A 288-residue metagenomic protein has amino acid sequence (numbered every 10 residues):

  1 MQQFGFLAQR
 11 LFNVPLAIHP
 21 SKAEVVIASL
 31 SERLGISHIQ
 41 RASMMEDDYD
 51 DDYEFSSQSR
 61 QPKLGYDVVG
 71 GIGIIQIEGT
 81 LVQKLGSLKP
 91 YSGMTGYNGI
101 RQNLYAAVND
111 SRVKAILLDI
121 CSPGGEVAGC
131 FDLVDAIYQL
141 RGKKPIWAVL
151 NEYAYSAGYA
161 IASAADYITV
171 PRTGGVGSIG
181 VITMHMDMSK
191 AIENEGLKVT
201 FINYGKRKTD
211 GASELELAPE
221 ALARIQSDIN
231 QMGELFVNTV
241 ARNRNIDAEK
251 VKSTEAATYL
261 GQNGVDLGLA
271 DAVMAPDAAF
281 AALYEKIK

Functional and structural regions predicted by a protein language model:
M1-K144, Y153, A157-N243, K286-I287: Small-residue-centered hinge/linker elements
A115, D166-Y167, A256-A257, D271-A272 (+1 more regions): Well-ordered beta-strand positions
V149-Y155, S253-A257: Glycine-rich beta-to-alpha transition loops that act as phosphate-gripper elements at the mouths of alpha/beta enzyme
R172, P276-D277: Short secondary-structure boundary segments
G233-G261: Secondary-structure end/capping motifs
D277-K288: C-terminal intrinsically disordered, low-complexity extensions immediately downstream of enzyme catalytic cores
